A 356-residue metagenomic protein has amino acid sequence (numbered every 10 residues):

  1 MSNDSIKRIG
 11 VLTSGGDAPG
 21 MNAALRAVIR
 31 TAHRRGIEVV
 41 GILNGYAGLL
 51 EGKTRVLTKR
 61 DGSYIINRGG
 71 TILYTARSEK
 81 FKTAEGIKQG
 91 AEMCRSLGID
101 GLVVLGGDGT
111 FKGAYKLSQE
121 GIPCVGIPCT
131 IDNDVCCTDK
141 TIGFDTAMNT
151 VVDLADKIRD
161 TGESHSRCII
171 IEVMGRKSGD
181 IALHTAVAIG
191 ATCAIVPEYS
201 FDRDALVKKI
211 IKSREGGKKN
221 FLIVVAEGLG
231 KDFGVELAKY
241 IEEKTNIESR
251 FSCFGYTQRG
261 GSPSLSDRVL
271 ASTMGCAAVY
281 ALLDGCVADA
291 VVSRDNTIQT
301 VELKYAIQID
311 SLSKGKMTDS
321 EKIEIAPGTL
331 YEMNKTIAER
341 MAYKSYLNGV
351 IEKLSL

Functional and structural regions predicted by a protein language model:
S2-L50: N-terminal phosphate-binding or glycine-rich loops at protein starts, especially the Walker A/P-loop of NTPases
S2-N3, L49-L102, T110, I142-D153: Glycine-rich oxoanion-binding loops at beta->alpha junctions
R8-G15, T71-A76, G101-V104, I169-E172 (+1 more regions): Short glycine-rich or small-residue beta-strand-to-loop segments that form or flank ligand, phosphate, metal/Fe-S
S14-D17, I42-G48, R77-S78, G107-G109 (+7 more regions): Short, ordered loop/turn segments at secondary-structure junctions
R30-L57, E120-K157: Glycine/threonine-rich beta-strand-loop-alpha-helix active-site module that forms ligand/phosphate-binding
V104-G106, K112, K116, P123 (+1 more regions): Accessory alpha-helical/coil subdomains and C-terminal extensions that flank or cap enzyme catalytic cores
I241-L356: C-terminal non-catalytic interaction/assembly regions of soluble proteins
